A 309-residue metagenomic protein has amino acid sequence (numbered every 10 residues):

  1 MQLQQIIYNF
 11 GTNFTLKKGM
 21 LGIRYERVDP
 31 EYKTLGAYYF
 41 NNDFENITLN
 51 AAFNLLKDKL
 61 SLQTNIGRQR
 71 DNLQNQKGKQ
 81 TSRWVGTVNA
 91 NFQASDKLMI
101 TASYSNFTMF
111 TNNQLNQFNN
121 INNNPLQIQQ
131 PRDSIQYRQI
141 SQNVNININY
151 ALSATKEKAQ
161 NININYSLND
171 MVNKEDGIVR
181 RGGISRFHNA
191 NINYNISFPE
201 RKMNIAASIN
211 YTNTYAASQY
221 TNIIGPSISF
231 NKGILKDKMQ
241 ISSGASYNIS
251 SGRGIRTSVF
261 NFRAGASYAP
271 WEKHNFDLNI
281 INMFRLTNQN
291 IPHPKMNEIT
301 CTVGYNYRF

Functional and structural regions predicted by a protein language model:
M1-F309: Exposed, low-structure sequence patches enriched in small/polar residues
